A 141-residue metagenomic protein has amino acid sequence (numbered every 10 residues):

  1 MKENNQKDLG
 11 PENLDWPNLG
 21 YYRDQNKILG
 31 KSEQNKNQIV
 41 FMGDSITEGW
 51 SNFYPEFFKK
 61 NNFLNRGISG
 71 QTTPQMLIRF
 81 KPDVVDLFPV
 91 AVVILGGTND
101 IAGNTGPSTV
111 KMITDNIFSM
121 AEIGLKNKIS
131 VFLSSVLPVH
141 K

Functional and structural regions predicted by a protein language model:
M1-F41, T47-E48, N52, E56-F57 (+1 more regions): N-terminal secretory targeting modules
N13, F63-I68: Short, basic, glycine/proline-bearing loop/turn elements
V40-M42, L64, V92: Conserved beta-strand elements of the Class I
M42-G43, S134: Short hydrophobic segments within beta-strands
S45, S69: Catalytic nucleophile serine of serine hydrolases, specifically the conserved "nucleophile elbow" pentapeptide
E56-N62, Q71, I78-K141: Alpha-helical cap/lid subdomain in secreted, periplasmic, or secretory-pathway luminal O-acyl-processing enzymes
